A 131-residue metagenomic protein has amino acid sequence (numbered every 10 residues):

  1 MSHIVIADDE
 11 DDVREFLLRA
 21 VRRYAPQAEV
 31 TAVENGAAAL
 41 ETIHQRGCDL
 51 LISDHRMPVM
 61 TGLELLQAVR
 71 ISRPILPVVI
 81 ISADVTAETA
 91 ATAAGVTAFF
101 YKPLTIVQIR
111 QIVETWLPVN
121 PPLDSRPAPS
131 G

Functional and structural regions predicted by a protein language model:
D8, D54: Active-site residues of response regulator receiver
D11-T31: Two-component/phosphorelay signaling modules centered on CheY-like receiver
L18, A32-L50: Acidic, metal-coordinating helix/loop segments flanking the phosphotransfer/catalytic sites of two-component signaling
N35, T61-E64: Acidic catalytic/metal-coordinating carboxylates
E41, L63-P74: Short amphipathic alpha-helix used as the core "switch/output" element in two-component signaling
M57: Receiver (REC) domain active-site loop signature in two-component systems and cognate sites in sensor histidine kinases
E64, A83-F100, Q111: Alpha4 helix (beta4-alpha4-beta5 surface) of REC/receiver domains from two-component response regulators
V79-I81: Hydrophobic/aromatic residues positioned on beta-strands within the core alpha/beta folds
